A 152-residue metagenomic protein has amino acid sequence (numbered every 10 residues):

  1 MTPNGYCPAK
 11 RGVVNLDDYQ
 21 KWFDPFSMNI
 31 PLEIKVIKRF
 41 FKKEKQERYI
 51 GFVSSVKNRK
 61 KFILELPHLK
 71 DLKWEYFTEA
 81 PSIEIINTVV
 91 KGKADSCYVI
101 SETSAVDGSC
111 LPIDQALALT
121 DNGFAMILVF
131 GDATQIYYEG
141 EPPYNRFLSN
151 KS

Functional and structural regions predicted by a protein language model:
M1-Y144, N150-S152: Structured alpha/beta or helical-core interaction and ligand-binding surfaces enriched in interleaved
